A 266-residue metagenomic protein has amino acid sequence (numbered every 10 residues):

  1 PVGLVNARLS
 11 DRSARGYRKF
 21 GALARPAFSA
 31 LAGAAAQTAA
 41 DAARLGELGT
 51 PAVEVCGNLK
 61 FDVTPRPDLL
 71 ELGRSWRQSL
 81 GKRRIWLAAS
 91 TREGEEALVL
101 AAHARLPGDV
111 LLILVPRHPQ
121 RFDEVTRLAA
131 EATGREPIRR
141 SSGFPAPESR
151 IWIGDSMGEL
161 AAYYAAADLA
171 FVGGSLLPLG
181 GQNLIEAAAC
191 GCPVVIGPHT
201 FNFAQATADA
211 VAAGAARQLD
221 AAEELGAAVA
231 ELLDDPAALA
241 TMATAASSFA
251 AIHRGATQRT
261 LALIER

Functional and structural regions predicted by a protein language model:
P1-R266: Nucleotide-activated sugar donor-binding and catalytic core shared by glycosyltransferases and related lipid-linked
